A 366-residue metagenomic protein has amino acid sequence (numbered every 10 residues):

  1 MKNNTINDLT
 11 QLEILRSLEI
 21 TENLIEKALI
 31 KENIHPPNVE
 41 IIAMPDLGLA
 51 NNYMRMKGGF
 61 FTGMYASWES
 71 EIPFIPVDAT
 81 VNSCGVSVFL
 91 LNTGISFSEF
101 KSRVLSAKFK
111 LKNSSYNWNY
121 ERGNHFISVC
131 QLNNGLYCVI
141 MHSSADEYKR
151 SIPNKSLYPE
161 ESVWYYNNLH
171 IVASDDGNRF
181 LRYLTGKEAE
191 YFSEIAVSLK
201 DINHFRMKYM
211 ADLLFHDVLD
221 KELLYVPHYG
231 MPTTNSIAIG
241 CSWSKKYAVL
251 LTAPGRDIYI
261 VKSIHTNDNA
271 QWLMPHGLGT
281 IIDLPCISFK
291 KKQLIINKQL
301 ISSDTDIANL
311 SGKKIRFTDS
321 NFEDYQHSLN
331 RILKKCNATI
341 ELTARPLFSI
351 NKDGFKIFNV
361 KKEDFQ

Functional and structural regions predicted by a protein language model:
M1-C84, E99-N113, Y120-Q366: Domain-length cofactor-binding catalytic modules of enzymes
T5, N92-G94: Short Lys/Arg-enriched alpha/beta "domain-start" segment
S83-L91: Acidic/polar active-site rim loop that often engages polyanionic ligands
F89, S96-S98: Peri-catalytic substrate-binding/gating loops that frame the active-site cleft of hydrolases
